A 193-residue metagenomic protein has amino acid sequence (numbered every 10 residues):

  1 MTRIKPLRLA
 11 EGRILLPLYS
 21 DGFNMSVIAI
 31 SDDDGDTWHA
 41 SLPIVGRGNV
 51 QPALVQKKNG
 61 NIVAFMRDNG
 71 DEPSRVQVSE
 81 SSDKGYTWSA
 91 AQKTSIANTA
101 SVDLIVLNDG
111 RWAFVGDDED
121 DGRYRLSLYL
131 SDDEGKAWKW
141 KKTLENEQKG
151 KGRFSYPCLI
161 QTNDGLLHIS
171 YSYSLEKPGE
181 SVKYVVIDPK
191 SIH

Functional and structural regions predicted by a protein language model:
M1-H193: Asp-box/BNR beta-propeller blade signature and adjacent active/binding-site loops in extracellular glycan-interacting
